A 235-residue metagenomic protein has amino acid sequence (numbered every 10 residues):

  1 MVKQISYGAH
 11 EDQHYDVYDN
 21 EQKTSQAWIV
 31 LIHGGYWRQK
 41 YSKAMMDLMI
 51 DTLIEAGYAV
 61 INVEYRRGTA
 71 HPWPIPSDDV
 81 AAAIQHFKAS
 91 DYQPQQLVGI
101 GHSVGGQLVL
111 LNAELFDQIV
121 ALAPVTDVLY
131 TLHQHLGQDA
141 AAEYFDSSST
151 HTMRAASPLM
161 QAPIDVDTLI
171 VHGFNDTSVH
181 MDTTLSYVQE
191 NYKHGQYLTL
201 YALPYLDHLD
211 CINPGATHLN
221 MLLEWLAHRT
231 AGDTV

Functional and structural regions predicted by a protein language model:
M1-Q22: N-terminal cap/lid segment of alpha/beta-hydrolase-fold proteins
D12, E21-S25, I29-T52: Short, surface-exposed "cap/lid" segments of acyl-processing enzymes
K40-I50, I61-Q96: Catalytic nucleophile-loop/oxyanion-hole region of alpha/beta-hydrolase and closely related hydrolase-like folds
G101-L111: Glycine-rich nucleophile elbow surrounding the catalytic serine of serine-hydrolase chemistry
L110-H151: Hydrolase active-site cap/lid region
I164, I170-H172, D176: Short beta-strand/loop motif that positions the catalytic acidic residue of the alpha/beta-hydrolase fold
T177-T183: Conserved alpha/beta-hydrolase "acid-adjacent" motif
L185, Y192-V235: C-terminal catalytic histidine-bearing segment of alpha/beta-hydrolase fold enzymes
